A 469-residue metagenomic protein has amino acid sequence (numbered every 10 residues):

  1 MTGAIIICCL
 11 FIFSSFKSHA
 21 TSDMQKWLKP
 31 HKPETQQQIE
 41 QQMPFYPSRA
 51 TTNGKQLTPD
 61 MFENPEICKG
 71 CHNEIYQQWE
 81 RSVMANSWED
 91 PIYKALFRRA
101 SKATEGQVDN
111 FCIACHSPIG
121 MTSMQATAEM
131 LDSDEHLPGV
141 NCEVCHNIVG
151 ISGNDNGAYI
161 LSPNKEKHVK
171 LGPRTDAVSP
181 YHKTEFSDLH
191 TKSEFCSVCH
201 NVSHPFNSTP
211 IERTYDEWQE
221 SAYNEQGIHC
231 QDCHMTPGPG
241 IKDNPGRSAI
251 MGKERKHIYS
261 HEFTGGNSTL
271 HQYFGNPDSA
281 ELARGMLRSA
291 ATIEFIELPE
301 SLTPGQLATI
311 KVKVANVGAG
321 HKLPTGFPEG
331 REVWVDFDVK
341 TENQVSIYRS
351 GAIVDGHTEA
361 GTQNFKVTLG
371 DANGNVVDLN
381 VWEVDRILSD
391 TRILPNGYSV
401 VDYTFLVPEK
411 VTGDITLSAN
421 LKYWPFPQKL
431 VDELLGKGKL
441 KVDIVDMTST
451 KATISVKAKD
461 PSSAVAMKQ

Functional and structural regions predicted by a protein language model:
G3-S14: Bacterial N-terminal signal peptides
F13-D23: Bacterial Sec-dependent signal peptides at the C-terminal "C-region" and cleavage site
S22-P59, I75-V108, M124-E383, T391-L394 (+3 more regions): Primarily the internal scaffold of c-type cytochrome electron-transfer domains, especially repeated/multiheme c-type
I67: Short, conserved interaction/coordination micro-motifs, predominantly in nucleic-acid/chromatin-associated proteins
V108-T122: Long, hydrophobic/aromatic-enriched structural stretches that serve as scaffold segments
L307, Y398, T412-T416: Extracellular Ig-like/FN3 beta-sandwich strand-entry sites
